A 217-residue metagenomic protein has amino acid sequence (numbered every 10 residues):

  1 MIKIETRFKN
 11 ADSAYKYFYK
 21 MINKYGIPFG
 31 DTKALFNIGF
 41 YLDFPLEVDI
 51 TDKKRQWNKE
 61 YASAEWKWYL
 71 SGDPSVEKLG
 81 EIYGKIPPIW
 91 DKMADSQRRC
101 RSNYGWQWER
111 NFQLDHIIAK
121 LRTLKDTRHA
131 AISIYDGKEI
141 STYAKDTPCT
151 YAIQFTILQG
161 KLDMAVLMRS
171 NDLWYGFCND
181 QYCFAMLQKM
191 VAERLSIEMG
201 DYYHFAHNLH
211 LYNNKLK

Functional and structural regions predicted by a protein language model:
M1-K217: Terminal, non-catalytic protein-protein interaction segments that mediate quaternary/complex assembly
